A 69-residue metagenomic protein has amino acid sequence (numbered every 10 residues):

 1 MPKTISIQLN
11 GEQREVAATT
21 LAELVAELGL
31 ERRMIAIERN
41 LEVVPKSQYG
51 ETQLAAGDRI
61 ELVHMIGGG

Functional and structural regions predicted by a protein language model:
M1-G68: Ubiquitin-like/PB1-type beta-grasp interaction modules and other compact soluble beta-rich domains
